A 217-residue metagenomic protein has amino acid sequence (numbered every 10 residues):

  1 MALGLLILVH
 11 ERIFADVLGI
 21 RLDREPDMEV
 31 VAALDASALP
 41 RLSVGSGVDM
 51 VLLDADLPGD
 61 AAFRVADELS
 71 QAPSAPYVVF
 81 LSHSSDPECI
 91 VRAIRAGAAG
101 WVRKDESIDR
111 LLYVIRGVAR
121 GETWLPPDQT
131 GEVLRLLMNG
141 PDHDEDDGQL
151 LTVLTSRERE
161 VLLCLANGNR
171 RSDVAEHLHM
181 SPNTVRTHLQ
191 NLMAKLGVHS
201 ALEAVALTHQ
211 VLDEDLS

Functional and structural regions predicted by a protein language model:
A2-F14, L18-L22, A32, V51 (+1 more regions): Conserved acidic segment of CheY-like receiver
D27-S37, V198: Short hydrophobic/Thr-rich beta-strand motif most characteristic of the beta2 strand and flanking loop of CheY-like
A36-A38, M50-L69, S85: Conserved phosphotransfer microenvironments
V51, V78, W101-V102: Two-component signal transduction core modules
A75-S85: A short, hydrophobic beta-strand element within the central beta-sheet of small alpha/beta folds
I90-R95, G100, D105-T152, S156 (+1 more regions): Short, flexible helix-to-coil linker/hinge segments that flank and couple to helix-turn-helix
R157-V161, A201: The N-cap/first-turn positions of alpha helices within or immediately adjacent to helix-turn-helix DNA-binding domains
G168-E203: Recognition helix of helix-turn-helix DNA-binding domains
